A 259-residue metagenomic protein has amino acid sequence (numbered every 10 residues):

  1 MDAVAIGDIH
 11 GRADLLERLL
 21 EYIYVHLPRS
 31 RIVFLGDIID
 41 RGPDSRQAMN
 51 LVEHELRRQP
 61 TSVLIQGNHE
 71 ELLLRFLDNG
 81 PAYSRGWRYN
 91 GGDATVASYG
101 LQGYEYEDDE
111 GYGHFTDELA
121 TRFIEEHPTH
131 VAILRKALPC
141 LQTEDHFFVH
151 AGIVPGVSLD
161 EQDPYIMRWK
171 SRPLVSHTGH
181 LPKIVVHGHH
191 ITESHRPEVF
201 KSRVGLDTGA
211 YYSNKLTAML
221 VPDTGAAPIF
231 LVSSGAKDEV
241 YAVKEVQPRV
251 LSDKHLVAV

Functional and structural regions predicted by a protein language model:
M1-L51: N-terminal active-site segment of His-dependent metallophosphoesterases
A5, I32-F34, L64-I65, F147 (+2 more regions): Residue-level marker for buried hydrophobic side chains located in beta-strands that build the well-ordered beta-sheet
G7, R29, K136-P139, P182-K183 (+4 more regions): Extended recognition/assembly regions associated with phosphoester-bond processing machinery
H10-D14, D40-P43, E70-L74, P155-G156 (+2 more regions): Active-site environment of divalent metal-dependent phosphoester hydrolases
R18-E21, Q47-N50, D78-P81, Q162-D163 (+2 more regions): Short, glycine/charged-enriched secondary-structure capping and boundary segments
I23-P28, R57-Q59, T143: Glycine-rich phosphate-binding loop signature in dinucleotide/nucleotide-binding domains
R41-K136, R172-S176: Active-site neighborhood of divalent metal-dependent phosphoester bond hydrolases
A97, E105-G205, G209-N214, V221-E239: Acidic, His/Gly-enriched loop-helix segments that form or flank divalent-metal centers in metallo-dependent hydrolases
